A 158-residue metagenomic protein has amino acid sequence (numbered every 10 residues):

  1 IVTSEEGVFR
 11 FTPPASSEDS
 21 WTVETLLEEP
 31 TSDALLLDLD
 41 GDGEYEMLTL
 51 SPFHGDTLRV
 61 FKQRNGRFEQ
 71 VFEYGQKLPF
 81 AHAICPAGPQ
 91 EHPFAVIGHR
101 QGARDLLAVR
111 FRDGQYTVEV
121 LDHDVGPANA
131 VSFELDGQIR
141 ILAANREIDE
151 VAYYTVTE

Functional and structural regions predicted by a protein language model:
I1-E158: Beta-propeller-forming repeat regions
